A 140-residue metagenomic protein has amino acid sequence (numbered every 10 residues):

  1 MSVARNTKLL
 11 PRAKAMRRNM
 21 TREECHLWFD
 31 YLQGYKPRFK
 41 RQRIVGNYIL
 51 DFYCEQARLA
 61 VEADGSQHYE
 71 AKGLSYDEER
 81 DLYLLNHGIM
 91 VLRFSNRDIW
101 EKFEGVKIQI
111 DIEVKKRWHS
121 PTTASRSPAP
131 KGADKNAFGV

Functional and structural regions predicted by a protein language model:
M1-V140: Nucleic-acid endo/exonuclease domains
